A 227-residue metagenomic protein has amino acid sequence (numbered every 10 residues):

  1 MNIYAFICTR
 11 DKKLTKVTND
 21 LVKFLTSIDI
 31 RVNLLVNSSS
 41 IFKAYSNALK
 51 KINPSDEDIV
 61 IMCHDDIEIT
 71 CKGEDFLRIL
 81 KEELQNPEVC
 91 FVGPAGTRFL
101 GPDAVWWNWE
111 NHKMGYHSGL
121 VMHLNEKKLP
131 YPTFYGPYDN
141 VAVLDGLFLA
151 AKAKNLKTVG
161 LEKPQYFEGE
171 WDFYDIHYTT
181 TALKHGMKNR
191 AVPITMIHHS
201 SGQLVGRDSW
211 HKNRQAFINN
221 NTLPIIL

Functional and structural regions predicted by a protein language model:
M1-L35: N-proximal low-complexity "stem/linker" segments adjacent to membrane-targeting elements
N37-Y45, I69, W171-D172: A short, glycine-/small-residue-rich helix N-cap motif at loop->alpha-helix starts within glycosyltransferase
S46-I59: Active-site nucleotide-sugar/metal-binding loop of Leloir-type enzymes
E57, P87-V89, M187: Short, high-confidence coil segments that cap the C-terminus of an alpha-helix and link into the following beta-strand
E57-T70: Short beta-strand-to-loop acidic/aromatic patch adjacent to the donor-nucleotide binding site
I67-E83: Acidic donor-binding/catalytic loop of UDP-sugar-dependent glycosyltransferases, especially processive GT2
R78-E162: Conserved catalytic core of nucleotide-sugar-dependent glycosyltransferases
G160-L227: C-terminal catalytic/acceptor-binding lobe
